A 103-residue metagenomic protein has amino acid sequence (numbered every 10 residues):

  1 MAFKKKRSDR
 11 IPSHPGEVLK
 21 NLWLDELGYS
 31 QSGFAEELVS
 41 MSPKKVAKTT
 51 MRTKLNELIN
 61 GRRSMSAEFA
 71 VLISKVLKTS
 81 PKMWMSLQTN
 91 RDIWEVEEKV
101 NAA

Functional and structural regions predicted by a protein language model:
A2-G33, E37, K82, S86: A short, Lys/Arg-rich alpha-helix, primarily the initiator
L24, N60-R63: Alpha-solenoid HEAT/Armadillo repeat architecture
G28-E57: Short alpha-helical DNA-recognition segment
M41, R62, L77, Q88-R91: The DNA-recognition helices of helix-turn-helix-type DNA-binding domains
R62-K75: Short, basic-rich loop-to-helix N-cap that marks the start of a DNA-contacting helix
K75, K82-A103: Short, charged recognition helix plus adjacent turn of helix-turn-helix-like nucleic-acid-binding domains
